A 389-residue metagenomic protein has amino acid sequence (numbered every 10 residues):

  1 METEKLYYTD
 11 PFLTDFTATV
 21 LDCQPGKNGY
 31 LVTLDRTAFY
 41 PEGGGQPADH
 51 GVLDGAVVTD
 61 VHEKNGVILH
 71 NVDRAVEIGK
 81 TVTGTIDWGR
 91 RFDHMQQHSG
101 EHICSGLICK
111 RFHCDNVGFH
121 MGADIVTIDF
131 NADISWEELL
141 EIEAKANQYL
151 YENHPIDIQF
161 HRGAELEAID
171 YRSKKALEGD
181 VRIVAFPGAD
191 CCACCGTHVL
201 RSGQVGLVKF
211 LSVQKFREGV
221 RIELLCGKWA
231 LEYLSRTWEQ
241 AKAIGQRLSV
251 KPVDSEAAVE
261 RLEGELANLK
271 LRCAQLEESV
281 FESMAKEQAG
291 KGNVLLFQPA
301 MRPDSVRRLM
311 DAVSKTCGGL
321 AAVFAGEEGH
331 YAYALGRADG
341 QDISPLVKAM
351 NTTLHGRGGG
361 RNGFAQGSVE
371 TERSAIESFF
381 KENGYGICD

Functional and structural regions predicted by a protein language model:
M1-D389: A glycine- and charged-residue-rich anion-binding loop/surface
